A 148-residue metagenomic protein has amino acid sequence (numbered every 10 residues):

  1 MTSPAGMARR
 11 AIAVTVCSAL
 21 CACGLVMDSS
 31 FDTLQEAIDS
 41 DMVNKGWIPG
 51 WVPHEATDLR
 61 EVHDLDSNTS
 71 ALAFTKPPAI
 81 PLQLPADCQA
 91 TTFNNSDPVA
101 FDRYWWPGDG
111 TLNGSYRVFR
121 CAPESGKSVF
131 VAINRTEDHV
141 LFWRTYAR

Functional and structural regions predicted by a protein language model:
M1-I12: Bacterial N-terminal signal peptides that target proteins for export
A19-A22: C-terminal motif of bacterial Sec signal peptides marking the signal peptidase cleavage site
G24-V26: Bacterial signal peptide processing site
S30-D58: N-terminal "mature-domain start" segment
G50-N113: Mature extracytoplasmic domains of secretory-pathway proteins
T75-P78, R144-R148: Secondary-structure transition/turn motif
C88-A147: Functional cores of ribonucleases/endoribonucleases
